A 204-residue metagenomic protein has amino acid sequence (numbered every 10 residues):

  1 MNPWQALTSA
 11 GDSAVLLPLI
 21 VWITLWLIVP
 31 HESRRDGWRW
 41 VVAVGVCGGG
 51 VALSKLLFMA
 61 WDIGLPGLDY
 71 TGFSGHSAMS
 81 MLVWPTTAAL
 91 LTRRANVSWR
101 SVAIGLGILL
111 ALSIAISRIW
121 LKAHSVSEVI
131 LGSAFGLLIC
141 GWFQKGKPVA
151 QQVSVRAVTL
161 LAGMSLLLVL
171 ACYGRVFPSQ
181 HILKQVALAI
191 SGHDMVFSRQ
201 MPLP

Functional and structural regions predicted by a protein language model:
M1-L57, R93-A103, L109, S113 (+2 more regions): Terminal transmembrane helix and immediately flanking juxtamembrane interfaces of multi-pass membrane proteins
K55-L68: Helix-loop junctions on the outward
L68-L82, L121-G132: Histidine-centered catalytic micro-motifs
V83-V97: Internal transmembrane alpha-helix with an interfacial aromatic "cap," most often the third helix
